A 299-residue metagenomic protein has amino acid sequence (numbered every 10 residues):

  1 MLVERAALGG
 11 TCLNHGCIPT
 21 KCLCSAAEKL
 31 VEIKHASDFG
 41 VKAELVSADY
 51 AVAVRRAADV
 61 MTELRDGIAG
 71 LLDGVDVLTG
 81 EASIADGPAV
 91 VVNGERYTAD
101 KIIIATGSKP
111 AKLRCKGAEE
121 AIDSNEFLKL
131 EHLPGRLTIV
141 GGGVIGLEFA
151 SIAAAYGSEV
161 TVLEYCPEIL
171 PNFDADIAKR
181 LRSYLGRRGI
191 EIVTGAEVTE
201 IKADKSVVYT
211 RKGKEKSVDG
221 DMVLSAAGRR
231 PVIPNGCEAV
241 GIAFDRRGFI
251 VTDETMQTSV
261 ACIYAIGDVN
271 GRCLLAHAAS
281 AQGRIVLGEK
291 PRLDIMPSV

Functional and structural regions predicted by a protein language model:
R5-A6, V140-G143, F173, D268: Glycine-rich Rossmann-fold phosphate-binding loop(s) that bind the pyrophosphate of adenine dinucleotide cofactors
R5-L133, T161, C166-L170, D176-I177 (+5 more regions): Glycine-rich flavin
C17, T106-E159, L163, E238-V240 (+2 more regions): Glycine-rich dinucleotide-binding loop and its adjacent helix/turn
V92-K101, G213-M222, S259: Core beta-strand elements of the Rossmann-like FAD/NAD(P) dinucleotide-binding domain in flavoenzyme oxidoreductases
N93-E95, V198, D204, Y209-S217 (+1 more regions): A structured beta-alpha segment of the ubiquitous adenosine-cofactor-binding alpha/beta core
T106-G107, A196, A227-G228: Conserved NAD(P)H cofactor-binding loop of Rossmann-fold oxidoreductase domains
E119-P134, S217-E289, L293: FAD-site-proximal beta/loop scaffold in flavoenzymes
